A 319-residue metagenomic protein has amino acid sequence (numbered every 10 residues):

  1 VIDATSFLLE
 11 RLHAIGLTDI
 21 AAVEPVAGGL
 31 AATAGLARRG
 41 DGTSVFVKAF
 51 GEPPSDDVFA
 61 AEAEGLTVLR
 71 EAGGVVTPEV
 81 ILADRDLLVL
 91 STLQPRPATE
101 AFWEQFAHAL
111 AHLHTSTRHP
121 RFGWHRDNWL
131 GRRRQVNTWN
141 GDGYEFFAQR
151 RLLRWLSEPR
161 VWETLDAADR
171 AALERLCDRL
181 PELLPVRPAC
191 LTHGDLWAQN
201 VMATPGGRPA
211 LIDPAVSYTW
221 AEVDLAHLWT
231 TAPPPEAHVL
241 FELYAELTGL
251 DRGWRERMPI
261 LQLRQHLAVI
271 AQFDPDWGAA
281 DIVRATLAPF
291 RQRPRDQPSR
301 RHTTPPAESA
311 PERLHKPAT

Functional and structural regions predicted by a protein language model:
D3-A14, R118-L191, T204, P294: An alpha-helical support segment within catalytic cores of ATP-dependent transferases
L17-E24: Conserved N-terminal boundary motif of the eukaryotic protein kinase catalytic domain
P25-E145, Q149: ATP-binding pocket architecture of kinase catalytic cores
G51, V239, V269-T319: ATP/Mg2+ or Mg2+-diphosphate-binding catalytic cores that bind nucleotide phosphates or diphosphates via glycine-rich
D56, G141-A148, S157, R187-L191 (+3 more regions): Active-site Asp-x-Gly
F59, W103-F106, D169-L173, A280-V283: Hydrophobic packing residues in well-ordered alpha-helices of helical domains and bundles
R70-G73, H114-R121, P159, L184 (+5 more regions): A general structural signal marking secondary-structure boundaries and capping sites
P259-L267: Hydrophobic alpha-helical segments that form the core of small-molecule binding pockets and/or dimer interfaces
